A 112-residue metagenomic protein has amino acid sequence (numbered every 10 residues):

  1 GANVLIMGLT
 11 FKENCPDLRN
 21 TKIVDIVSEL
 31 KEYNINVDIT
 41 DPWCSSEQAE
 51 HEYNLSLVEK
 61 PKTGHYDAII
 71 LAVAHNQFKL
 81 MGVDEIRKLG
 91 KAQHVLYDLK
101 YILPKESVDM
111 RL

Functional and structural regions predicted by a protein language model:
G1-L112: Structural/interface elements that position substrates and couple domains in central-metabolism enzymes
